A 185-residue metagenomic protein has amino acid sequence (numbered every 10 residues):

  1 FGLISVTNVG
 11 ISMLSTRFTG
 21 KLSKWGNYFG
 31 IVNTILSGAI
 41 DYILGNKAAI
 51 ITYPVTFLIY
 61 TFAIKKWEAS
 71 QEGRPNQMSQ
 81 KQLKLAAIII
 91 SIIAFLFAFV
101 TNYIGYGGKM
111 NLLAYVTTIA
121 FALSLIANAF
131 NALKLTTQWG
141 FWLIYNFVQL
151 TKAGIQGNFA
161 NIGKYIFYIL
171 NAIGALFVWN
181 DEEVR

Functional and structural regions predicted by a protein language model:
F1-K21, A39, L58, K66-E72 (+1 more regions): Polytopic alpha-helical membrane-helix bundles and their juxtamembrane interface segments in multi-pass membrane
S5, G20, G30-I31, N46: Generic, well-ordered alpha-helical segments
V32-Q71: Hydrophobic, ordered structural segments
